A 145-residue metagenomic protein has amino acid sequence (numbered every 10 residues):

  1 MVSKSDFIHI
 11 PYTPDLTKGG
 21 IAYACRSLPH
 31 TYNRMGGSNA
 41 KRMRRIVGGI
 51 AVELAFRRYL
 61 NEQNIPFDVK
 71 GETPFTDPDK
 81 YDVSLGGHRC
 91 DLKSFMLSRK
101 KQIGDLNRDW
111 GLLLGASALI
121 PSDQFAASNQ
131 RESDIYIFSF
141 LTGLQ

Functional and structural regions predicted by a protein language model:
M1-Y81, K93-Q145: Nucleic-acid endonuclease domains
V83-G87: Active-site beta-strand termini and strand-to-loop segments that position acidic
R89-D91: Short hydrophobic-acidic sequence motifs that mark active-site Asp/Glu residues
